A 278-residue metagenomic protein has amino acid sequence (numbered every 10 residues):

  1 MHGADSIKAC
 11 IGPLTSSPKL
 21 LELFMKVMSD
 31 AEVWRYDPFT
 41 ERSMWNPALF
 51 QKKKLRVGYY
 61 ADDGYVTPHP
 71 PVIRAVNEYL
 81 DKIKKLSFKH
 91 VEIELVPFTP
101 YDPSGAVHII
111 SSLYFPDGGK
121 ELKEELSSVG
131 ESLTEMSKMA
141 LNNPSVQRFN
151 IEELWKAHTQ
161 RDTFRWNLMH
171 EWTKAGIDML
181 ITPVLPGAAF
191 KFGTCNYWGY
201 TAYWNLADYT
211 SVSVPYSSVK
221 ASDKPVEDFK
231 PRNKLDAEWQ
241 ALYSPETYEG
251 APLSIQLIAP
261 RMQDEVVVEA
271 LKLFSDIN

Functional and structural regions predicted by a protein language model:
M1-Y60, N77, K82-K84, S145-R148 (+4 more regions): Structural helix-boundary/capping segments
K26, K52-V57, H108-G118, L126 (+1 more regions): Preference for well-ordered, secondary-structure-rich cores of eukaryotic proteins
E41, A61, F98-L113, M136-R148: Flexible, acidic loop-helix segments that line cofactor/substrate-binding pockets
A61-P68, K120-P231: Serine-dependent amide/ester hydrolase catalytic core
T67-D81: Aldehyde/semialdehyde dehydrogenase
V72, A106-D117, F190-N196: Short glycine/threonine-rich loop-to-helix capping motif typified by GTGT followed within a few residues by an Asp-Pro
I73-N77, F115, G119, Y197-T201 (+1 more regions): Amphipathic alpha-helical segments in well-structured domains
K89-T99: General small-molecule cofactor/ligand-binding pocket signal
